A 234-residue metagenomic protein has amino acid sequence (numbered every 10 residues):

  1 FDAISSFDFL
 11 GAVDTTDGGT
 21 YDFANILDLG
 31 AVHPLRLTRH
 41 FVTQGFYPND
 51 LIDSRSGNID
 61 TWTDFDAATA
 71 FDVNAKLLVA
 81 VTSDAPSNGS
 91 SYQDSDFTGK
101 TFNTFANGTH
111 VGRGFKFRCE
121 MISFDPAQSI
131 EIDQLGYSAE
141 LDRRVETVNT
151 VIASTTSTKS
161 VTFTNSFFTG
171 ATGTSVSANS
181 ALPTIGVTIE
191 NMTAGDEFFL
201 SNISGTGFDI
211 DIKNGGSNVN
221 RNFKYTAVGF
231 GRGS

Functional and structural regions predicted by a protein language model:
F1-T156, V161: Beta-strand-rich ligand- or partner-binding modules with a strong bias toward extracellular/periplasmic carbohydrate
R144-S234: Extracellular attachment/recognition segments
